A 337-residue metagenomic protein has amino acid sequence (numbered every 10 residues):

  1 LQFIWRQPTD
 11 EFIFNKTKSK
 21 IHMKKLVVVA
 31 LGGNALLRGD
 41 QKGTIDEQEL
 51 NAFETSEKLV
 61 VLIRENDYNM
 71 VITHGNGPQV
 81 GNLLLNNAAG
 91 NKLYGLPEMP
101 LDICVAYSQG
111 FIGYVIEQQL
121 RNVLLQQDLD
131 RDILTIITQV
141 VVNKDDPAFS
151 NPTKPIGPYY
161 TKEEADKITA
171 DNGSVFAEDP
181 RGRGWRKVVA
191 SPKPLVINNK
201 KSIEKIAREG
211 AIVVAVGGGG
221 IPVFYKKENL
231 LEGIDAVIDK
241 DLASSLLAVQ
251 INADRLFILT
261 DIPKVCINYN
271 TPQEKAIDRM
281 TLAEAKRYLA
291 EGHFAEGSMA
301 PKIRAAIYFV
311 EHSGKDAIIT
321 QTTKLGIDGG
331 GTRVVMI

Functional and structural regions predicted by a protein language model:
L1-E11: N-terminal amphipathic/hydrophobic targeting modules at extreme N-termini, encompassing cleavable Sec/SRP-type signal
W5-R6, N15, M336: Intrinsic disorder/low-complexity segments, especially N-terminal tails and targeting/processing regions
D10-E11, N15-K20: Intrinsically disordered, low-complexity polyampholyte segments enriched for Lys and acidic residues
H22-I337: C-terminal catalytic "cap/lid" subdomain
